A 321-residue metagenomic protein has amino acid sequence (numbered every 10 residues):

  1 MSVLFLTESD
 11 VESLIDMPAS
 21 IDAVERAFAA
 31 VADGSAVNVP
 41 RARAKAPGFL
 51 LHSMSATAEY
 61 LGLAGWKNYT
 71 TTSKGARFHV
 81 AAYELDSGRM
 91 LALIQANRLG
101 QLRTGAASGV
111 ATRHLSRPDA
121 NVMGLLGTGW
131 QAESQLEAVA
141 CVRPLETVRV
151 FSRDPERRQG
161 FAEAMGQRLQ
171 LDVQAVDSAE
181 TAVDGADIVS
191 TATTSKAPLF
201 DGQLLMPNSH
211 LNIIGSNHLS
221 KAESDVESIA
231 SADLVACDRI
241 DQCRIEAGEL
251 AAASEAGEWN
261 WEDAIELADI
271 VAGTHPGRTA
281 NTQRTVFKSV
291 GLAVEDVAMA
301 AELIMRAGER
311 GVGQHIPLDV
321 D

Functional and structural regions predicted by a protein language model:
M1-Q101, G109, D119, V294-V297 (+1 more regions): N-terminal ligand-binding/catalytic initiation module
L115-V122, P144, M206-P207: Short helix-loop-beta connector
M123-G124, T285: Conserved beta-strand elements of the Class I
T128-G129: Glycine-rich Rossmann-fold phosphate-binding loop(s) that bind the pyrophosphate of adenine dinucleotide cofactors
A132-E133: N-terminal Rossmann-fold NAD(P) dinucleotide-binding loop
C141-L169: NAD(P)-binding Rossmann-fold cofactor-contacting core
L171-E255: Rossmann-like adenosine-cofactor binding region
S220-D321: Adenosine-phosphate binding glycine-rich loop
